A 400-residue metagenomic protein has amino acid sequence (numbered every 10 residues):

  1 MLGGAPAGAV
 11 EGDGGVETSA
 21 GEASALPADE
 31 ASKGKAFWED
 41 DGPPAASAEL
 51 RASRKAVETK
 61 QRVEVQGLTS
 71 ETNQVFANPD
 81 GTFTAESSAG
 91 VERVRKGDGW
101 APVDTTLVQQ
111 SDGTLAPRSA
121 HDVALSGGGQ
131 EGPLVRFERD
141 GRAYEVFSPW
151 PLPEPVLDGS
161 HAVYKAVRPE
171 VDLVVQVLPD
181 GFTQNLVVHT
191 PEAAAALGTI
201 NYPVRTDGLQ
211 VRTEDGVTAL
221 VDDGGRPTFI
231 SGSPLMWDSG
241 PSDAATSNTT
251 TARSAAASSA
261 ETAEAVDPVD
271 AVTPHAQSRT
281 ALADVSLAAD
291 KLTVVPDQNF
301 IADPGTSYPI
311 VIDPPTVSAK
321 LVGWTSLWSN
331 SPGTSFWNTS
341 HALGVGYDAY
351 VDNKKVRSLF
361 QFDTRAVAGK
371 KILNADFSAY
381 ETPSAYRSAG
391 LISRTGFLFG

Functional and structural regions predicted by a protein language model:
M1-G12: Secretory targeting and sorting signals
V10-A319, S335-N338, D352-N353: Residues that cap or anchor secondary-structure elements
P155, Y308-A366, F397-F399: Flexible, small-residue-rich N-terminal segments that precede or flank a structured functional core
F182-T183, K354-R357, K371-N374: Short, solvent-exposed loop/turn segments enriched in Ser/Thr/Gly
L186-A194, F360-K371: Extracellular and analogous surface-interaction loops
A193-A194, A302-G305, A368-K371, A385-R387: A short beta-turn/strand-edge loop motif at beta-sheet boundaries
G198-R205, F360-F362, K371-A385: A short beta-strand element within beta-rich, extracytoplasmic domains of secreted/secretory-pathway proteins
E381-G400: Beta-strand-rich interaction/scaffold domains
